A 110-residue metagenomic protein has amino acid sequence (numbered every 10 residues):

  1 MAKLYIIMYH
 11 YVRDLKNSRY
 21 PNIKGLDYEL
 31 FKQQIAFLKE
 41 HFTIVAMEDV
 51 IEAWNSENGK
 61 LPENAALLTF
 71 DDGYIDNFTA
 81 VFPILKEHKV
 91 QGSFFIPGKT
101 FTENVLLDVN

Functional and structural regions predicted by a protein language model:
M1-L68, Y74-N110: Terminal accessory/targeting
